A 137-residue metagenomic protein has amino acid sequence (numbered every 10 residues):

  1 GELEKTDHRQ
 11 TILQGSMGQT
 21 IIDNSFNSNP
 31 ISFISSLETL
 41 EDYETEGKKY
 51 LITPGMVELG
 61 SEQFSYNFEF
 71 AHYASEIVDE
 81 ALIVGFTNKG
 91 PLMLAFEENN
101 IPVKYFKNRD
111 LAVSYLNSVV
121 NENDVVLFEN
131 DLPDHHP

Functional and structural regions predicted by a protein language model:
G1-P137: ATP-dependent carboxylate-amine ligase
